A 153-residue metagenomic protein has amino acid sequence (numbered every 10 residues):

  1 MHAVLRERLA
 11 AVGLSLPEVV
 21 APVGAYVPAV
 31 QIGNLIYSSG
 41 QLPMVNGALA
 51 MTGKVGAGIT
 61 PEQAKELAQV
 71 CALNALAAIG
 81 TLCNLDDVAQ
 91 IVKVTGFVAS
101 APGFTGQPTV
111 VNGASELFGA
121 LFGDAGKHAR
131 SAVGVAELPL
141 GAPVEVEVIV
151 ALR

Functional and structural regions predicted by a protein language model:
M1-R153: Short, polar/acidic, helix-capping and beta-turn segments at strand->helix junctions that line the mouths
